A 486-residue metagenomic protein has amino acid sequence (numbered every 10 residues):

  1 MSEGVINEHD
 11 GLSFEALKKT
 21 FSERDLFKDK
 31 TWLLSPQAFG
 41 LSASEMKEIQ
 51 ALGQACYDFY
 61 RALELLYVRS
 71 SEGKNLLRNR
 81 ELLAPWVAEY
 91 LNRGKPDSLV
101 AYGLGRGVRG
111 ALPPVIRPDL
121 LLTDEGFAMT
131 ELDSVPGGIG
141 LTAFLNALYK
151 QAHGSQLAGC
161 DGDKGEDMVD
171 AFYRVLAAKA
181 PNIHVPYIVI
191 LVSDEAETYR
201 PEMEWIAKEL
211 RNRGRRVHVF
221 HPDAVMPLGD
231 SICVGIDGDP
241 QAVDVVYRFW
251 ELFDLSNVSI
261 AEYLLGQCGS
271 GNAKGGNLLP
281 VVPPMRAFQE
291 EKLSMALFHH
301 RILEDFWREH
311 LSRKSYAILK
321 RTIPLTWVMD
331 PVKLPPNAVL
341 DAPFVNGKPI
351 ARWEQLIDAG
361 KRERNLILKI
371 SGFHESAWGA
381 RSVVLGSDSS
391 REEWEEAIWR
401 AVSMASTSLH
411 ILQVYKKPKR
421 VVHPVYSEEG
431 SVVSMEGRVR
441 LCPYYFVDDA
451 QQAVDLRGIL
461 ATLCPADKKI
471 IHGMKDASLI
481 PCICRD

Functional and structural regions predicted by a protein language model:
M1-D486: Preference for protein termini
